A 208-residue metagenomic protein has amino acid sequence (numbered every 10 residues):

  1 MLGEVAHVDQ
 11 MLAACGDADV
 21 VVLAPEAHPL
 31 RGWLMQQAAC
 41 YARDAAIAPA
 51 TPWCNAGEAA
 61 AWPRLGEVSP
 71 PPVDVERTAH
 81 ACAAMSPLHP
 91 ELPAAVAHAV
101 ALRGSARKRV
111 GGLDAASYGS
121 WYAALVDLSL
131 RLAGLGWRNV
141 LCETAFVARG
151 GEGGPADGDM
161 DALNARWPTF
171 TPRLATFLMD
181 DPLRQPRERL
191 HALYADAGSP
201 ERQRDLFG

Functional and structural regions predicted by a protein language model:
V8-D19: Active-site nucleotide-sugar/metal-binding loop of Leloir-type enzymes
D17-H28: Short beta-strand-to-loop acidic/aromatic patch adjacent to the donor-nucleotide binding site
L23-A24, T51-C54, L141-E143, V147-R149: Short beta-strand segments
A27-V68: Conserved donor NDP-sugar-binding/catalytic core segment of glycosyltransferases
S69-P72, R77-S105: A recurrent flexible, glycine/aromatic-enriched loop bordering the glycosyltransferase active site that acts as
P93-A99, G104, K108-L141, A145-A148 (+1 more regions): Donor nucleotide-sugar recognition loop
L130-Q203: Active-site-adjacent helix/loop segment of glycosyltransferases that harbors family-specific signature motifs
